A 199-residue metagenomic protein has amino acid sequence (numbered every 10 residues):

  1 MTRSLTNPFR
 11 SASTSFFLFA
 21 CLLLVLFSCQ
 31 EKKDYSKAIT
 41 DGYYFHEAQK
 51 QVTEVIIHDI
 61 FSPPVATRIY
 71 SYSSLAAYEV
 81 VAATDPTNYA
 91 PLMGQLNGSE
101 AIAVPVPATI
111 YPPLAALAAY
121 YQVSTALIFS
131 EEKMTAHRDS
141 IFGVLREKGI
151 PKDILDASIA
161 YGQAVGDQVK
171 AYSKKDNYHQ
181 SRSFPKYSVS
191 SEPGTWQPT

Functional and structural regions predicted by a protein language model:
M1-A12: N-terminal secretory signal peptides that target proteins for export/translocation
T14-A20: Sec-dependent signal peptide recognition, specifically the positively charged N-region followed immediately by
V25-S28: C-terminal motif of bacterial Sec signal peptides marking the signal peptidase cleavage site
Q30-T199: Acidic/polar surface patches and capping/hinge elements
